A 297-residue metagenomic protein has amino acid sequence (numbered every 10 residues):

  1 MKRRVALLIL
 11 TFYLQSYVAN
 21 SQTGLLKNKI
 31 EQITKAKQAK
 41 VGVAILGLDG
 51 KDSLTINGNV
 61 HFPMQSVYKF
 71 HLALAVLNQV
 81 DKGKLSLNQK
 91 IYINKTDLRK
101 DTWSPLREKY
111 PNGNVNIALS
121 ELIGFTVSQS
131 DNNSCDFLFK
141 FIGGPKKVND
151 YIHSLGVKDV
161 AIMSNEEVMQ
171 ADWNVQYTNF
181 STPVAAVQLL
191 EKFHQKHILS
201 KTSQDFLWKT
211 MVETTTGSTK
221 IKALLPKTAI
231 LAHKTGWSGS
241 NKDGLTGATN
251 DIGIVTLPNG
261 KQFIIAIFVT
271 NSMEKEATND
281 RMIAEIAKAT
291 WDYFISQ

Functional and structural regions predicted by a protein language model:
M1-G24: Bacterial Sec-dependent N-terminal signal peptides
A19-P63: Beta-lactamase-like hydrolase cores
T23-E31, K140-F141, P145-K146, Q188 (+3 more regions): Structured C-terminal helix/loop/strand segments within mature extracytoplasmic catalytic/sensor domains
G42-L46, T55, H71, Y92 (+2 more regions): Soluble periplasmic/extracytoplasmic beta-strand elements of cell-envelope proteins
K51, P63-I93, T126, I265: Active-site SXXK
L87-S104, I142-G143, T210: Acidic helix-start/capping segments at beta-turn-to-alpha-helix junctions
L98-D136: Conserved catalytic neighborhood of penicillin-recognizing serine enzymes
D136-I198: Mid-domain, small-residue-enriched loop/turn segments at the edges of structured enzyme/sensor domains
